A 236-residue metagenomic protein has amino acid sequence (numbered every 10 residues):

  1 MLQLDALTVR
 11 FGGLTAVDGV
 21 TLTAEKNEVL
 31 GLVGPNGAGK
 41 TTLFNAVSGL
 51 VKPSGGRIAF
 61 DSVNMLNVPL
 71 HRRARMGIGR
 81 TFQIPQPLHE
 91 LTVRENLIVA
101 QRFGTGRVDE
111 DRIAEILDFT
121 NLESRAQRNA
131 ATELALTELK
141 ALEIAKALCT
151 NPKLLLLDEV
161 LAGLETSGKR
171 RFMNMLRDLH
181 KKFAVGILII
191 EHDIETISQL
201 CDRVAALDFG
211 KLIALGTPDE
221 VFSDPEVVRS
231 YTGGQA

Functional and structural regions predicted by a protein language model:
L2-Q3, L7-A236: Glycine-rich phosphate-binding loops of nucleotide-dependent enzymes
